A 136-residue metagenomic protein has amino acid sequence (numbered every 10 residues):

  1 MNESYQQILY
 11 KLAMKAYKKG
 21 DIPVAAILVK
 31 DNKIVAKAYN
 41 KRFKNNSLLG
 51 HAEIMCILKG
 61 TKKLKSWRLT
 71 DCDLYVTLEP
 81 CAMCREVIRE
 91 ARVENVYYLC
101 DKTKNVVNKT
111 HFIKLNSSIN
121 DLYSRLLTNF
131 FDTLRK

Functional and structural regions predicted by a protein language model:
M1-K19, W67, P80-K136: Zinc-dependent deaminase
L9, A13-A16, A26, A52 (+1 more regions): Small-residue (primarily alanine) positions within well-ordered alpha-helices, especially packing/interaction faces
V24-N32: Short beta-strand scaffold segments in enzyme catalytic cores
V35-R42, H111: Short beta->alpha transition motifs characteristic of CBS
A36, E53-K62: Glycine/small-residue-rich phosphate/adenosyl-binding loop
K41-I54: A short, polar/charged loop-to-alpha-helix boundary motif
S66-L78: Immediate flanking context of iron-sulfur cluster ligation sites
